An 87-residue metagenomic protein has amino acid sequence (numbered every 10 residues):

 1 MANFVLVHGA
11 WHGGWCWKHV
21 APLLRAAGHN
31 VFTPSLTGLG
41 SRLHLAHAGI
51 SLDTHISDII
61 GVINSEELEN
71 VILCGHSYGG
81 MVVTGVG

Functional and structural regions predicted by a protein language model:
M1-A2, N64: Short beta-strand-to-loop junctions in surface cap/lid or active-site-entrance loops
A2-L43: Conserved HGGG/HGGXW glycine-rich cap/lid loop of the alpha/beta-hydrolase fold
L6, L73-C74: Short catalytic-loop micro-motif centered on adjacent basic/acidic residues
H19, G85-V86: Active-site signature of alpha/beta-hydrolase-fold catalytic machinery across serine- and Asp/Cys-nucleophile hydrolases
L24, V86-G87: Aromatic pocket-lining residues of Rossmann-like dinucleotide-binding sites
N30-F32, L36-I72, V86: Active-site loop/oxyanion-hole signature of alpha/beta-hydrolase fold enzymes
G75, G79, V83: Gly/Ala-rich beta-loop-alpha elbow adjacent to hydrolase catalytic centers
